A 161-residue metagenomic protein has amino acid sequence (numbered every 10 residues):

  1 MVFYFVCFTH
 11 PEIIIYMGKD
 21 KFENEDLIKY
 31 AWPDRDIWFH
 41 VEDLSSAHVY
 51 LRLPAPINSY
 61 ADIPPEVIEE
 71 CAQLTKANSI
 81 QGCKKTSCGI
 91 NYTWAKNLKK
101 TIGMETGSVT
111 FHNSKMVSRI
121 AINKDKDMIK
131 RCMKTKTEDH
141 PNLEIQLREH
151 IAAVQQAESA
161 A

Functional and structural regions predicted by a protein language model:
M1-P33, W38: Long beta-strand-rich cores associated with HINT superfamily self-processing modules
E12, A47-H48: RNA pseudouridine synthases
E23-N24, Y30-D34, S79-T93, M104-G107 (+3 more regions): C-terminal interaction appendages of subunits in large macromolecular complexes
W38-L44: Short glycine/proline-enriched loop/turn "hinge" motifs that connect secondary-structure elements and lie
L51-I68: Short histidine-centered catalytic/ligand-binding loop motif
Q73-K100, M133-K134, E138, L143: Flexible helix-coil linker/hinge segments at domain or subdomain boundaries
L98-A161: C-terminal accessory nucleic-acid interaction domains of nucleic acid-metabolism proteins
